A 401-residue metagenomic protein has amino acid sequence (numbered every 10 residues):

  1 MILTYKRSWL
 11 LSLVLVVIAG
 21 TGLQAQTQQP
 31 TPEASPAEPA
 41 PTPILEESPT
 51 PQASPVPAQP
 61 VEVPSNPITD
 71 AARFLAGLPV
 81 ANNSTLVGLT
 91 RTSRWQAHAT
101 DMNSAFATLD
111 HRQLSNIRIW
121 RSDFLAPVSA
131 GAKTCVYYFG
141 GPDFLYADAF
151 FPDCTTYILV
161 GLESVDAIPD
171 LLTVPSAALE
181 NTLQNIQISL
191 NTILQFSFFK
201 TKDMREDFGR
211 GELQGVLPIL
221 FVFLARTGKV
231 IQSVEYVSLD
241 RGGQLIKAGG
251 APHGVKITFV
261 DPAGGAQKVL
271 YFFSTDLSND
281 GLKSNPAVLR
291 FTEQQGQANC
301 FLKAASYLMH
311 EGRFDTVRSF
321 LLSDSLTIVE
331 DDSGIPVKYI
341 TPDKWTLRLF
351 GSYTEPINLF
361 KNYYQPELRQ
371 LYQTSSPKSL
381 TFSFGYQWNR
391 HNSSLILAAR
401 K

Functional and structural regions predicted by a protein language model:
M1-K6, A40: N-terminal secretory signal peptides that target proteins for export/translocation
K6-S12: Sec-dependent signal peptide recognition, specifically the positively charged N-region followed immediately by
S12-G20: Bacterial N-terminal signal peptides
T21-A25: Sec/Tat signal peptide C-region and signal peptidase I cleavage site
T27-S189, K268-K401: Non-globular targeting/processing and membrane-anchoring segments
K133, N191-K200: Glycine-rich, often proline-containing surface loops adjacent to acidic residues and nearby aromatics that form
Q184-T192, G215, T227: Long, charged/polar, surface-exposed segments that mediate recognition or autoinhibition
F196-T258: Short helix-loop boundary/capping segments
